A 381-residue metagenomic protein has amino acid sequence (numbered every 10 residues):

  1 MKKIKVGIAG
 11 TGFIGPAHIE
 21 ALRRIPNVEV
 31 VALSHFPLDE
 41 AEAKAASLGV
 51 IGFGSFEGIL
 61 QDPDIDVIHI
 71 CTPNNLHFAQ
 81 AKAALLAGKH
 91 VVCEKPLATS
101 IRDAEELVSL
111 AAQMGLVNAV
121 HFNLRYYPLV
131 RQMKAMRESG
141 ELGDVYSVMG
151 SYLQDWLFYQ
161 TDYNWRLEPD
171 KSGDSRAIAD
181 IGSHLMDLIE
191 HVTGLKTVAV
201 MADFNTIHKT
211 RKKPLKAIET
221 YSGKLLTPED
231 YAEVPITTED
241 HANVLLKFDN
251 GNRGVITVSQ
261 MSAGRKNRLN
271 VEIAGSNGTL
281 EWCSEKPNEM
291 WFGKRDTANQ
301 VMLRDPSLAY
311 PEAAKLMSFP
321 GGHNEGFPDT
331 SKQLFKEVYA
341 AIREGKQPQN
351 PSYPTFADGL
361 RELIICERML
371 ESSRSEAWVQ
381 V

Functional and structural regions predicted by a protein language model:
M1-L48: N-terminal Rossmann-like dinucleotide-binding module
G15, G54, C93, N118-V120 (+2 more regions): Hydrophobic residues in well-ordered beta-strands that form the structural core
L48-L110: Beta-loop-alpha module in the N-terminal Rossmann-like domain of NAD(P)-dependent dehydrogenases, especially those
E106-N123, G143-S147: Rossmann-fold dehydrogenase core element
L124-P235, M290, E376: Predominantly a Rossmann-like dinucleotide-binding segment in NAD(P)-dependent oxidoreductases
S183, T257-K266: Glycine-rich phosphate/pyrophosphate-binding beta-alpha loops
I207-N250, V271-E272, N277-Y353: C-terminal glycine/acidic-rich active-site capping loop/insertion
